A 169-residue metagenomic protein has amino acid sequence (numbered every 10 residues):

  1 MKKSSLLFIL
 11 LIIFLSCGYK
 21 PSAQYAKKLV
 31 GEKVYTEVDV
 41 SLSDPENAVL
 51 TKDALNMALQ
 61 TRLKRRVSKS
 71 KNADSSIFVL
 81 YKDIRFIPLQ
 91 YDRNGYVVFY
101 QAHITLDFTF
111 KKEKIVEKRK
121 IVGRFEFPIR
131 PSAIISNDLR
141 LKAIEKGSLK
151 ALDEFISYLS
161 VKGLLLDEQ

Functional and structural regions predicted by a protein language model:
K2-I9: Sec-dependent signal peptide recognition, specifically the positively charged N-region followed immediately by
S4, F14-Q60, V161-Q169: A structural "domain/chain start" motif
K27-G31, N72, G95-Q101: Short coil/turn motifs at beta-sheet boundaries
S43, N47, T51, V98-Y100 (+1 more regions): Extracytoplasmic/periplasmic, Sec-exported soluble proteins
T51-F78, K82-I84: N-terminal, post-signal-peptide region of Sec/Tat-exported proteins
R66, S76-K142: Surface-exposed short loop/turn segments
K112, P131-Q169: C-terminal/domain-edge helix-coil "capping" segments
